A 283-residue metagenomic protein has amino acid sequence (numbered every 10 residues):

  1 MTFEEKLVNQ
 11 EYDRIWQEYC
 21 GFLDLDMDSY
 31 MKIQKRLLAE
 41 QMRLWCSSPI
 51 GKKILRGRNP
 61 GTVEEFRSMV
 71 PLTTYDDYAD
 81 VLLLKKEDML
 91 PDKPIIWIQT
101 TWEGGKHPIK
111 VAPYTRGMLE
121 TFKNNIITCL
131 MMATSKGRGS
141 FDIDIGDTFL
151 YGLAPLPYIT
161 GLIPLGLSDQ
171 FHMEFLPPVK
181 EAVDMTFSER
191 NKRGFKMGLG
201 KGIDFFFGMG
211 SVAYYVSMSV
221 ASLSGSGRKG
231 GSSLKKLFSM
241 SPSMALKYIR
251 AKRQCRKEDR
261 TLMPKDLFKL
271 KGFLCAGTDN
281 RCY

Functional and structural regions predicted by a protein language model:
M1-G272: Nucleotide 5′-phosphate-binding alpha/beta core
A276-Y283: Short beta-strand to alpha-helix junction loop
